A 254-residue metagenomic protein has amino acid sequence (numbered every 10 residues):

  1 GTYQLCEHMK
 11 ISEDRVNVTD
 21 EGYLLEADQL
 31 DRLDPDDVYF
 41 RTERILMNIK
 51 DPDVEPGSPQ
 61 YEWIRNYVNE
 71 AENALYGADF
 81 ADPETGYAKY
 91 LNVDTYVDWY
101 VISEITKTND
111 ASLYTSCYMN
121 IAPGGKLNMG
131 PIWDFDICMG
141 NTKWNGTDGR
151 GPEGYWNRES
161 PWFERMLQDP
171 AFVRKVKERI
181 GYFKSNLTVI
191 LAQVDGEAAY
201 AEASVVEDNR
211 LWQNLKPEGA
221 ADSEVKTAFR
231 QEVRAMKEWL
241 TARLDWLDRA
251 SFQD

Functional and structural regions predicted by a protein language model:
G1-R44, D134: Conserved ATP-binding subdomain of kinase catalytic cores across diverse folds
R44-K50: Beta-strand-rich luminal/extracellular ectodomains of secretory-pathway glycoproteins, especially N-glycosylated
K50-L113, C117-D254: Middle-to-C-terminal accessory/interaction subdomains
